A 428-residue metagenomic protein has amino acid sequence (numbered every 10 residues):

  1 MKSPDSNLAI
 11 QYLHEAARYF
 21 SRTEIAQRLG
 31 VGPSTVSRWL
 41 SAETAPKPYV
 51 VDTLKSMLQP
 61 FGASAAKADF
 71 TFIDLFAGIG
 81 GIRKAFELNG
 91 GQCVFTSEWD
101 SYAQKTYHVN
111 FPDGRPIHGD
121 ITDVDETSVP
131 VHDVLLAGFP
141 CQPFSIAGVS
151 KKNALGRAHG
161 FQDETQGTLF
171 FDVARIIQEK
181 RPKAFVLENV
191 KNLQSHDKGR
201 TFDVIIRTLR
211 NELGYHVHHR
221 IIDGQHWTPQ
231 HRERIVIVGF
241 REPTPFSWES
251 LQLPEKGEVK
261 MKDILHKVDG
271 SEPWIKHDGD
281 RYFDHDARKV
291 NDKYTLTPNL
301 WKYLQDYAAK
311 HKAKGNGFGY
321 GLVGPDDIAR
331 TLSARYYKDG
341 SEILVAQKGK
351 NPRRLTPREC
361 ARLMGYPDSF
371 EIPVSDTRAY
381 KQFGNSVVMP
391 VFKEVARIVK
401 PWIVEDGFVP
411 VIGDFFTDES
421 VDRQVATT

Functional and structural regions predicted by a protein language model:
M1-R18: A short, Lys/Arg-rich alpha-helix, primarily the initiator
R22-R28, G32-S37, A45-P48, A63 (+1 more regions): C-terminal target-recognition/interaction regions appended to catalytic cores
P48-S64: DNA major-groove recognition helix of helix-turn-helix/homeodomain DNA-binding modules
P60-R181, K191-S195, R200: Core alpha/beta nucleotide-donor-binding catalytic domains of modification enzymes
V124-V134, I146-R330: Class I S-adenosyl-L-methionine
